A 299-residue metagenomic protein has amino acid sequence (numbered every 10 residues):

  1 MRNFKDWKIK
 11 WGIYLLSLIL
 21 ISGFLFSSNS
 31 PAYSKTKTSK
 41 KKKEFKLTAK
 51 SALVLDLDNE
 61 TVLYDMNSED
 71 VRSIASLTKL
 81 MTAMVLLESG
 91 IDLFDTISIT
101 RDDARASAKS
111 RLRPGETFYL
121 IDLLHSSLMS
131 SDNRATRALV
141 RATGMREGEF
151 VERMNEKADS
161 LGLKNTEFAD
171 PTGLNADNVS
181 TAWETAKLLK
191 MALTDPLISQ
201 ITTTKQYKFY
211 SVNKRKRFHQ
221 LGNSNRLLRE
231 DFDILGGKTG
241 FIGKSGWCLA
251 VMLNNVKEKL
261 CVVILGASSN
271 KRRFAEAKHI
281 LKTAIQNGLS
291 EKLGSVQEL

Functional and structural regions predicted by a protein language model:
M1-S51, L55-L63, K282, Q286-L299: N-terminal secretory targeting signals
L20, L25, G90-I91, C248 (+2 more regions): Ubiquitous "structural anchor" signal
Y33-W183, K187-P196: Active-site-adjacent loops and short helices of periplasmic peptidoglycan-processing enzymes
K37-A49, M145-L299: Penicillin-recognizing serine hydrolase domain
